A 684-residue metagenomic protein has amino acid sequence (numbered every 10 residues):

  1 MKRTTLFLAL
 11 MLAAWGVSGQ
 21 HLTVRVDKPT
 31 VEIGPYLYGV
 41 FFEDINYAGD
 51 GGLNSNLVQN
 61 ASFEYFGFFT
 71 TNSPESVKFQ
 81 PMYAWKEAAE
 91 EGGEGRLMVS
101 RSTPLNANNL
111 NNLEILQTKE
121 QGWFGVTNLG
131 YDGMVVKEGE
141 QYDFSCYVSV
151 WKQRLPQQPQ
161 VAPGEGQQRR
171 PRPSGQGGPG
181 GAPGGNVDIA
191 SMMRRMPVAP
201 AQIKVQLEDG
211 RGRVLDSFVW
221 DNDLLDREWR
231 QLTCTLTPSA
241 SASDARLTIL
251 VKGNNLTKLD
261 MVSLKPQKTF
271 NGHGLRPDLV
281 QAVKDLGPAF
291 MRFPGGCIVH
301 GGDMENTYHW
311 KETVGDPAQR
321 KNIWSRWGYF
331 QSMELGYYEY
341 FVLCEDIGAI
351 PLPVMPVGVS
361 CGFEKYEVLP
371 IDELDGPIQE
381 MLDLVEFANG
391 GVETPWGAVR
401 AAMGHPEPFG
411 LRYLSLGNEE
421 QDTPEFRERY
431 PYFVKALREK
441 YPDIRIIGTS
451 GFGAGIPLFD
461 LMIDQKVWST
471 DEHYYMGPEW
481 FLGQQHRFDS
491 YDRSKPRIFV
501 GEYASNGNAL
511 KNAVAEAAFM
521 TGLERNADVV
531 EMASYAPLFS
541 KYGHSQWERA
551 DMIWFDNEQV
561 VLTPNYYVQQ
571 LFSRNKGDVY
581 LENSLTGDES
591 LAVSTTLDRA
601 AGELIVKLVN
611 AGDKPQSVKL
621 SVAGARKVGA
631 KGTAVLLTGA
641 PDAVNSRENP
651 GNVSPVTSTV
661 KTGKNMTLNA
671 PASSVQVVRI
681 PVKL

Functional and structural regions predicted by a protein language model:
L10-S18: Hydrophobic h-region of N-terminal signal peptides that target proteins for export in Gram-negative bacteria
Q20-S332, I350, K365-D375, E407 (+9 more regions): Extracellular and organelle-lumenal recognition/adhesion modules and their flexible linkers in secreted
Y38-V40, M291-F293, P351-P353, L414-L416 (+4 more regions): Hydrophobic faces of well-ordered beta-strands that scaffold small-molecule active sites in alpha/beta enzyme cores
V40, C146, G287, C344 (+7 more regions): Conserved, mostly hydrophobic/aromatic
L250-K252, P294-G295, V357, G362 (+2 more regions): Active-site groove signature of glycoside hydrolases
K435-R438, P442-R445, L461-I463, S469 (+3 more regions): Catalytic-core region of carbohydrate-active enzymes that cleave or remodel glycosidic bonds
S590-V628, A634, Q676-R679: Carbohydrate-binding surface patches
K619-S658: C-terminal accessory region downstream of the catalytic core in glycan-modifying enzymes
